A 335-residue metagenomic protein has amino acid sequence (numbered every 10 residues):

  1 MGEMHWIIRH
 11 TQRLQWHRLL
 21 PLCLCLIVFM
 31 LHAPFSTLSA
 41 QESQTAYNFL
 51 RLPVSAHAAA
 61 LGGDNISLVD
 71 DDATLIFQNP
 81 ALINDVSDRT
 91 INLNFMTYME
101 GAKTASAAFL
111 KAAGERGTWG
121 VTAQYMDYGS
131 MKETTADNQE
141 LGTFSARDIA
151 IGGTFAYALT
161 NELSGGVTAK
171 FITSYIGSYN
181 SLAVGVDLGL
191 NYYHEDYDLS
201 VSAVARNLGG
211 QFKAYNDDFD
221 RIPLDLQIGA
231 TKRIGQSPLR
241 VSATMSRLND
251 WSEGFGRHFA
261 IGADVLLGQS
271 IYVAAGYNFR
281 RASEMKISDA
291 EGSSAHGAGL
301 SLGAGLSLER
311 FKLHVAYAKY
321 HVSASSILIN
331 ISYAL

Functional and structural regions predicted by a protein language model:
M1-H17: N-terminal secretory signal peptides that target proteins for export/translocation
M1-H5, L24-I27, A263: Low-complexity, intrinsically disordered short peptide segments enriched in small/polar/basic residues
Q12, L19-L24, H57: A periodicity- and composition-biased signal for non-globular, repetitive helical segments
P21-P34: Bacterial N-terminal signal peptides
F35-A40: Sec/Tat signal peptide C-region and signal peptidase I cleavage site
Q41-L335: Subset of outer-membrane beta-barrel
